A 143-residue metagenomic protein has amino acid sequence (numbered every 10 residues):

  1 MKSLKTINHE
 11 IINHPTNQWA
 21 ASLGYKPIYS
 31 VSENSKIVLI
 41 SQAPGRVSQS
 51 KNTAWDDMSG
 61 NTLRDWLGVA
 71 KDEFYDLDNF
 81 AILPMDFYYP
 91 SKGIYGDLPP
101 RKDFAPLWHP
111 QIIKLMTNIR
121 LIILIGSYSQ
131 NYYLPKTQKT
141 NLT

Functional and structural regions predicted by a protein language model:
M1-L142: A polyanion-binding, active-site-adjacent surface
